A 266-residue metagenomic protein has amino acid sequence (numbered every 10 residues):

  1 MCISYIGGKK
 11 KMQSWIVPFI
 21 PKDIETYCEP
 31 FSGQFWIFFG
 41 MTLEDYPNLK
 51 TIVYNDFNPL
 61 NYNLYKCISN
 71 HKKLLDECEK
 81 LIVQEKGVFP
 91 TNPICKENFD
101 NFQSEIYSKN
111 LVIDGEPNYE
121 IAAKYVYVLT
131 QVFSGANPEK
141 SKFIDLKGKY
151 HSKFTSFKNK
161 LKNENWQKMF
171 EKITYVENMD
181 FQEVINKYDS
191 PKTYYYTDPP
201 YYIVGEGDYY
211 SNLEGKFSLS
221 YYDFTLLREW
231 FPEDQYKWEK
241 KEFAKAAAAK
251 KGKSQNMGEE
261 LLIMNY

Functional and structural regions predicted by a protein language model:
M1-S32, W36-I37: S-adenosyl-L-methionine
M1-W15, H71-Y196, P200-G207: SAM-dependent nucleic-acid methyltransferase catalytic core
E29, Y54, L219: Conserved SAM-binding loop
Q34-L49: Conserved SAM-binding loop of SAM-dependent methyltransferases across substrates and taxa, primarily the Class I
N58: Conserved SAM/SAH-binding beta-strand->alpha-helix loop
Y62: Short alpha-helix immediately C-terminal to the canonical SAM-binding loop
Y65: Conserved SAM-binding loop
Y202, S211-Y266: Long, positively charged, glycine-interspersed low-complexity recognition regions
